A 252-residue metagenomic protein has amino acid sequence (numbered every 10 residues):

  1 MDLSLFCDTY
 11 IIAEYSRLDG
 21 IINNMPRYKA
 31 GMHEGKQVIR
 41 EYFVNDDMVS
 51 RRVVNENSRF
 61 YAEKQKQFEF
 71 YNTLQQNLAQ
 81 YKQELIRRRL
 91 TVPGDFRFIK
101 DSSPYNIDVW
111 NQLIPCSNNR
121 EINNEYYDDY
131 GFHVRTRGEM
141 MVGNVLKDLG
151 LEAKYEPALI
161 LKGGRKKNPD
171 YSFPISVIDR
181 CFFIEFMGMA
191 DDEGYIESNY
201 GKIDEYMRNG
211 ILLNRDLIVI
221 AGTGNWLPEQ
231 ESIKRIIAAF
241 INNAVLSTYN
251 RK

Functional and structural regions predicted by a protein language model:
M1-N111: Nuclease-adjacent, charged terminal/linker segments that flank catalytic cores
Q76-A79, N199-D204: Charged, polyampholytic interaction/assembly segments that form long, compositionally biased interfaces
G94-E152: Solvent-exposed, charged helical/coil patches that constitute nucleic-acid or partner-interaction surfaces
Y126, N168-K202: Short beta-strand-loop-alpha-helix junction that forms the active-site gateway of nucleic-acid-processing nucleases
V134, K147, L151-V177: Active-site metal-binding core of divalent-cation-utilizing nuclease and nuclease-like domains
L146-K147, I203-M207: Class I S-adenosyl-L-methionine
L159-K166, D192-E193, T223-E229: Acidic-and-aromatic substrate-binding clefts and catalytic sites of carbohydrate-active enzymes
R208-K252: Basic, glycine-rich
